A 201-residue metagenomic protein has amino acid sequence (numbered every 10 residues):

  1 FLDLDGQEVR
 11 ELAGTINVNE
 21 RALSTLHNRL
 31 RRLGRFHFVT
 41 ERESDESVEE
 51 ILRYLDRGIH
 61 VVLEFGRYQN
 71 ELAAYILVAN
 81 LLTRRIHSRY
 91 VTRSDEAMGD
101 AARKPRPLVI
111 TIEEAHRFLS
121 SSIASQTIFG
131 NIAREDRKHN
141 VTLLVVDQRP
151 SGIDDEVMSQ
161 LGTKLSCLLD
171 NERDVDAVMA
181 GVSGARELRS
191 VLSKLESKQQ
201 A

Functional and structural regions predicted by a protein language model:
F1-R134, S197: P-loop NTPase motor domains
G130-A201: Conserved ATP-driven motor cores of ASCE-family P-loop NTPases powering translocation/secretion/packaging/pilus
